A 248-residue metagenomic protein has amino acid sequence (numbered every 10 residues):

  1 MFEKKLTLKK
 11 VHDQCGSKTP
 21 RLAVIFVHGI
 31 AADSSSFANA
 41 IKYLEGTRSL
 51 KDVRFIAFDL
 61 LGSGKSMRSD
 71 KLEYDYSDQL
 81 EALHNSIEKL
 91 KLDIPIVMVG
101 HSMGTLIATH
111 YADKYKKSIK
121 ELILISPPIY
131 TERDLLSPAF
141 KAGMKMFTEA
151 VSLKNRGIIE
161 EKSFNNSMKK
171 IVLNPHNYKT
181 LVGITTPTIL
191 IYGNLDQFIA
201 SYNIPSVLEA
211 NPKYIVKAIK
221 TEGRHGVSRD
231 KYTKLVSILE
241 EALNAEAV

Functional and structural regions predicted by a protein language model:
Q14-C15, T19-K65: Conserved HGGG/HGGXW glycine-rich cap/lid loop of the alpha/beta-hydrolase fold
I56-V97: Active-site loop/oxyanion-hole signature of alpha/beta-hydrolase fold enzymes
L106-K114, I119-E149: Flexible "cap/lid" loop of the alpha/beta hydrolase fold
F164-T180: Active-site nucleophile elbow and catalytic-triad environment of alpha/beta-hydrolase enzymes
I184, L190-Y192: Short beta-strand/loop motif that positions the catalytic acidic residue of the alpha/beta-hydrolase fold
T186, A200-E209: Short alpha-helix in the alpha/beta-hydrolase fold that links the catalytic acid
L195-I199, H225-G226: Acidic catalytic loop of the alpha/beta-hydrolase fold
G223-K234: Catalytic histidine-centered segment of alpha/beta-hydrolase-like enzymes
